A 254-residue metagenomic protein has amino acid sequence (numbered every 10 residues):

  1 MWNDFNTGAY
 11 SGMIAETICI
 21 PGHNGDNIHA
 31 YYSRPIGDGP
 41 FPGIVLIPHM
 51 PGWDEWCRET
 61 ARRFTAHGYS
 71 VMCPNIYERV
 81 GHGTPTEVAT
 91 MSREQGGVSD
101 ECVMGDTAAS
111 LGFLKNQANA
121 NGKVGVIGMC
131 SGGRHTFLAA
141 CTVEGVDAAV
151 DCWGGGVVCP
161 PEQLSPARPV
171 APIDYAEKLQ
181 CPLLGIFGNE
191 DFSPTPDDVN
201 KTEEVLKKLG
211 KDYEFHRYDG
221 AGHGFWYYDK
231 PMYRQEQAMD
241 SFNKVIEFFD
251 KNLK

Functional and structural regions predicted by a protein language model:
M1-K254: N-terminal cap/leader regions of alpha/beta-hydrolase-fold enzymes, predominantly small-molecule hydrolases
